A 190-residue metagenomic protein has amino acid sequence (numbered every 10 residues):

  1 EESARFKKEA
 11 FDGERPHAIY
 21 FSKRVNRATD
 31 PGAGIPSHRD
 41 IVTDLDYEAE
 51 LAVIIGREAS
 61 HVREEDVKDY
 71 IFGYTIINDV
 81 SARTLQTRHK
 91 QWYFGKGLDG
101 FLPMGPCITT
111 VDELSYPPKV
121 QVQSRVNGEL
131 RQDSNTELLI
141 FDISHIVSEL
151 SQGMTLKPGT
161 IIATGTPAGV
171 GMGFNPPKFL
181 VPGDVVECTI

Functional and structural regions predicted by a protein language model:
E1-I41, Y47: Extended, compositionally biased flexible segments
E2, G56-S60: Short, conserved beta-turn/loop elements at beta-strand boundaries and strand-helix junctions
R5, P36, R83-I190: Catalytic-pocket segment enriched in acidic/His residues
R5-K7, P31, V62-E64, T84-Q86: Short helix/loop capping segments that flank catalytic or ligand/cofactor-binding pockets
R15-A18, R24, I41-V42, Y47-E50 (+4 more regions): Short coil/turn connectors at secondary-structure junctions
K23-V25, R39, Y47-L51, I55-R57 (+3 more regions): Short, structured patches in soluble enzyme cores that scaffold and shape functional sites
A59-V62, E113-S115: Short helix-loop capping/hinge motifs at secondary-structure junctions, enriched in acidic/polar residues
S60-Y74: N-terminal accessory regions of nucleic-acid-interacting proteins
